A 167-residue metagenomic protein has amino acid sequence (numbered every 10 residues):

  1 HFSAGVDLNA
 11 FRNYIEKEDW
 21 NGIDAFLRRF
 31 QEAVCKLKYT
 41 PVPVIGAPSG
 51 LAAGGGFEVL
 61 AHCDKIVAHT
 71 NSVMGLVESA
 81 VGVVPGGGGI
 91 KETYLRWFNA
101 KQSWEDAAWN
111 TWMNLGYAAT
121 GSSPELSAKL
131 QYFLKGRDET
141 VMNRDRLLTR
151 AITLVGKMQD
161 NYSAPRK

Functional and structural regions predicted by a protein language model:
H1-E18, Q31-A47, H69-V73: A structural preference for short, pocket-lining loop segments at secondary-structure junctions
D7, V59-L60, S127: Hydrophobic/aromatic residues within transmembrane alpha-helices of multi-pass small-molecule transporters
K17-F26: A short acidic, glycine-rich active-site loop that binds or catalyzes chemistry on phosphate/adenosine moieties
I45-A53, L115-A119: Glycine-rich beta-to-alpha transition loops that act as phosphate-gripper elements at the mouths of alpha/beta enzyme
A53-D106: CoA-thioester-processing core
F98-K167: Amphipathic alpha-helical segments at domain termini/boundaries
